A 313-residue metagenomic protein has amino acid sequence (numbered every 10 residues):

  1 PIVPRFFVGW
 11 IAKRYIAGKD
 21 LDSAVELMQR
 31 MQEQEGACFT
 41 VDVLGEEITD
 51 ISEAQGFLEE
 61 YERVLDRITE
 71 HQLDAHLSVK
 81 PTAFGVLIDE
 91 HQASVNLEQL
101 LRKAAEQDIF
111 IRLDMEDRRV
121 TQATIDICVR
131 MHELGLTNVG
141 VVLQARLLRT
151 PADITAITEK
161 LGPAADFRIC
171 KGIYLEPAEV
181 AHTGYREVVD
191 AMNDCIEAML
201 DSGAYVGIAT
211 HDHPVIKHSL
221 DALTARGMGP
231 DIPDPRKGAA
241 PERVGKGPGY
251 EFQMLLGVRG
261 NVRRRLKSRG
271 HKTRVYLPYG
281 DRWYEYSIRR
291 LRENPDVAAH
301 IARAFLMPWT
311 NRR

Functional and structural regions predicted by a protein language model:
P1-R313: Positively charged, amphipathic and often flexible ligand-engagement surfaces
